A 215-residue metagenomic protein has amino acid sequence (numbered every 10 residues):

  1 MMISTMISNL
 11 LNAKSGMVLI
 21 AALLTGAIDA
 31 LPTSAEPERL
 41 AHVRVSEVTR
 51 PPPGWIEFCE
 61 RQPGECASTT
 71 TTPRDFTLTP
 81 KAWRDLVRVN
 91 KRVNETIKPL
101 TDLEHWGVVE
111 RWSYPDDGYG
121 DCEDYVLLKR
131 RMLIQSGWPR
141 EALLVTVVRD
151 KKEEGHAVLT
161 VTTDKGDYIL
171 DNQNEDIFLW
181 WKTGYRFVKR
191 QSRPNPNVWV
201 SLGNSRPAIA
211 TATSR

Functional and structural regions predicted by a protein language model:
M2-S4, A22, A30: Low-complexity intrinsically disordered segments
I3-V18: Bacterial N-terminal signal peptides that target proteins for export
G16-A27: Bacterial N-terminal signal peptides
D29-R215: A structural boundary/capping signal
